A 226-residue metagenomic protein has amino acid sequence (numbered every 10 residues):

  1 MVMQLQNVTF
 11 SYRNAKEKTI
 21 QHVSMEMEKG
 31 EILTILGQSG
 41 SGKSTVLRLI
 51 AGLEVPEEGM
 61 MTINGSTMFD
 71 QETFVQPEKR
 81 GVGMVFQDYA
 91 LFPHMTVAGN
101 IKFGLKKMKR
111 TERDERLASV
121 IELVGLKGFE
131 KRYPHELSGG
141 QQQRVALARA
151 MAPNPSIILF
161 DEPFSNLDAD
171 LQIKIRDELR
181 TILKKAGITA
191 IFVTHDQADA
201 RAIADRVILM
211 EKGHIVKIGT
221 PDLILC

Functional and structural regions predicted by a protein language model:
A51: Helix-to-loop junction immediately C-terminal to a conserved catalytic motif
S66-F69, T111-F129, R180-G187: Conserved ABC ATPase "signature" region
M68-G83, K107, D114: ABC ATPase NBD coupling module
Y133-L137, Q141-Q143: Conserved ABC ATPase signature
A152-S156: A short, proline-enriched helix->beta-strand linker immediately N-terminal to the Walker B motif in ABC-type P-loop
K212-G213: Conserved ABC ATPase "signature" C-loop
I218-G219: ABC ATPase "signature
